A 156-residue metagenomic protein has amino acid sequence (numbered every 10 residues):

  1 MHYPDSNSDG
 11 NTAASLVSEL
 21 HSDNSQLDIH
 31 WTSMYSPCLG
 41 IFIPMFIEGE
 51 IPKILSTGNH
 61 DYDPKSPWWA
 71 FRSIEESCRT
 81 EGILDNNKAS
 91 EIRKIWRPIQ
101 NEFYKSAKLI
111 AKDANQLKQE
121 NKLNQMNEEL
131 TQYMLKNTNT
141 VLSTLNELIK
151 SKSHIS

Functional and structural regions predicted by a protein language model:
M1-S156: C-terminus-biased signal that marks the final domain/tail of proteins
